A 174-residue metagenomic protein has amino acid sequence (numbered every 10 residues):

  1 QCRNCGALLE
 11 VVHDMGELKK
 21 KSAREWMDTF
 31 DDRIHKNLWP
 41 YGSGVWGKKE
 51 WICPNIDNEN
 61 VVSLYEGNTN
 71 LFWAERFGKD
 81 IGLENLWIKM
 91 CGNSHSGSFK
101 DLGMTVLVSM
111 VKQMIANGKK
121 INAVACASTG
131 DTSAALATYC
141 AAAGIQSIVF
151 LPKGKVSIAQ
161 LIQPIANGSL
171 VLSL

Functional and structural regions predicted by a protein language model:
Q1-L174: PLP-dependent amino-acid enzyme catalytic core
